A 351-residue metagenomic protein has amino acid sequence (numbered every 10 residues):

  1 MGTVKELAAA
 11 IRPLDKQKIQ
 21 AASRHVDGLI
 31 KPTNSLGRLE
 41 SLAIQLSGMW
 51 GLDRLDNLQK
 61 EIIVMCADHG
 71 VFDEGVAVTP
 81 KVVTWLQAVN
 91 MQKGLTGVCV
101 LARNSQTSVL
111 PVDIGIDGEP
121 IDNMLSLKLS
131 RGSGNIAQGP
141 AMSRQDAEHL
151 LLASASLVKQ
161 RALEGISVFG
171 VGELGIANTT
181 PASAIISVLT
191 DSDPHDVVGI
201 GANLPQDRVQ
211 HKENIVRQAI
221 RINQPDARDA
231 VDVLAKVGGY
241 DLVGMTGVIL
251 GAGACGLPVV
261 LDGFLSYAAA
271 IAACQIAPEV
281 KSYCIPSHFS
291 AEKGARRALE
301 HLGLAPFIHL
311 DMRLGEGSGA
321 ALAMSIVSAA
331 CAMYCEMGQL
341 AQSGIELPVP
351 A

Functional and structural regions predicted by a protein language model:
M1-A351: N-terminal loops that bind phosphate or other acidic moieties and the adjacent beta-alpha structural core
